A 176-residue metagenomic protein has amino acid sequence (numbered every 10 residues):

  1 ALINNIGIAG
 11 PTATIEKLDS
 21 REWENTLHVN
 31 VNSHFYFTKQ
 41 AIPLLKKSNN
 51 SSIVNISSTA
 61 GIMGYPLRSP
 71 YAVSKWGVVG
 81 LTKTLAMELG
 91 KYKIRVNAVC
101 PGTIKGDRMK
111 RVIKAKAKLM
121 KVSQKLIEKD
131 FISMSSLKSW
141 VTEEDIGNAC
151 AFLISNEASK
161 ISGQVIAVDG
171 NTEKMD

Functional and structural regions predicted by a protein language model:
A9-T12, M63, C150-A151, S162-D176: Short C-terminal tail/terminal secondary-structure segment of NAD(P)H-dependent dehydrogenase/reductase domains
A13-I15, D19-L27, F131: Substrate-binding pocket helix/loop in short-chain dehydrogenase/reductase
I15-E16, M63-P70, K91-Y92, K138 (+1 more regions): Active-site loop immediately N-terminal to the catalytic Tyr-X3-Lys motif of short-chain dehydrogenase/reductase
T38, S74, T82: Active-site helix of classical SDR
S58: Residue(s) in the substrate-gating loop at a strand-loop-helix junction that position the organic substrate next
G90, R95, I161-G163: Short, small/polar-rich loop/turn modules that mediate ligand/substrate recognition or access, typified
A98, V122-E157, I161, V168-G170: C-terminal helical subdomain
